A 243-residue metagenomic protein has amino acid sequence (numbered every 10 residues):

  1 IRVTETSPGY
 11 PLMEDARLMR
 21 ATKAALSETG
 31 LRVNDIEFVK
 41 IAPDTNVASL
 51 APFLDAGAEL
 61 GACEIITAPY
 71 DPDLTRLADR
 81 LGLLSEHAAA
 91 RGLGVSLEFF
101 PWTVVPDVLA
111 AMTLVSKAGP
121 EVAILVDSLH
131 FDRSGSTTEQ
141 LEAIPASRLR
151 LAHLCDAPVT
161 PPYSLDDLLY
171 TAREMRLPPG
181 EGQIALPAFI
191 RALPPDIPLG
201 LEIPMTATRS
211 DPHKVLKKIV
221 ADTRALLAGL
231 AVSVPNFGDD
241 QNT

Functional and structural regions predicted by a protein language model:
I1-A21: Glycine-rich, proline-tolerant flexible connector loops at the mouths of alpha/beta enzymes
I1-T4, F38-I41, P69-P72, E98-W102 (+3 more regions): Active-site beta-loop-alpha junctions enriched in small/polar residues
P11, D15-L18, N46, D73 (+4 more regions): Residue-level preference for long, well-ordered alpha-helices that form the structural scaffold of enzyme catalytic
E14-T22, E139, I184-L186: Alpha-helical scaffolding within the catalytic cores of extracellular/periplasmic polymer-degrading hydrolases
A25-A123, R133: Active-site acidic/histidine proton-transfer and metal-coordination neighborhood in alpha/beta enzyme cores
S27, G61, V108-V126, D132-T243: Histidine-acidic metal/acid-base catalytic patches
